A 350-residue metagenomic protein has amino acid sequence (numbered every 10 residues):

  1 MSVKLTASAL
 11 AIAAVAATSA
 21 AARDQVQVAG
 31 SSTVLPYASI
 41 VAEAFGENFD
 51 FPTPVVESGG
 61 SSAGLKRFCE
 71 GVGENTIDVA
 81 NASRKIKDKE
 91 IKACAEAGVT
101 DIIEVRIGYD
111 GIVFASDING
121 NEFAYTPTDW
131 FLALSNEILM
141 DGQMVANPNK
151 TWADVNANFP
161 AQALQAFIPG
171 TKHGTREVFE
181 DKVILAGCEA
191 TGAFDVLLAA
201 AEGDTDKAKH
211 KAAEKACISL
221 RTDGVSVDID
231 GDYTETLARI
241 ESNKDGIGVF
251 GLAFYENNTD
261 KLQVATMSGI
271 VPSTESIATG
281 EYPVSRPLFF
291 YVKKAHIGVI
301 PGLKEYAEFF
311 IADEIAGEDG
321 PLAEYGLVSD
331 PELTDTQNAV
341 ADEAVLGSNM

Functional and structural regions predicted by a protein language model:
M1-A22: Gram-negative bacterial Sec-dependent N-terminal signal peptides
A22-M350: Flexible loop/hinge segments at secondary-structure junctions
